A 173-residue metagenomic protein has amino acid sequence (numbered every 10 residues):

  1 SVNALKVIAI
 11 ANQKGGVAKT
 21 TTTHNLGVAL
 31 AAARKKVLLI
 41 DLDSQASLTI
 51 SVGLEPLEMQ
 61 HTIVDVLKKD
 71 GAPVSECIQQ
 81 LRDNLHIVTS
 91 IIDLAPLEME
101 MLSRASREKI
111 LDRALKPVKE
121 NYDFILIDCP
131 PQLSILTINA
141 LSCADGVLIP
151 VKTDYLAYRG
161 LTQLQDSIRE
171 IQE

Functional and structural regions predicted by a protein language model:
S1-E173: P-loop NTP-binding core
